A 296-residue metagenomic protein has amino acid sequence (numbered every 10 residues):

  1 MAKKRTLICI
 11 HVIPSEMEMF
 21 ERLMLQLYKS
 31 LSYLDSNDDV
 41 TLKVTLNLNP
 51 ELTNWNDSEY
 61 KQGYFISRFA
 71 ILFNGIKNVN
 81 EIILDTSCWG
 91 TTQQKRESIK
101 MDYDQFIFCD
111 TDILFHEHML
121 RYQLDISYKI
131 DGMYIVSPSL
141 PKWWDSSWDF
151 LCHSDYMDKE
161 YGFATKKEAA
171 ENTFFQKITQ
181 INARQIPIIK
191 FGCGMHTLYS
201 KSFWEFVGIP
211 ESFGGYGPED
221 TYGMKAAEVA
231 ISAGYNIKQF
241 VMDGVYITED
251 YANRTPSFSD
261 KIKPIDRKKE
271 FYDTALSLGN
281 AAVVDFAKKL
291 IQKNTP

Functional and structural regions predicted by a protein language model:
R5-H11, L27, V40-L46: Hydrophobic targeting segments
I10-R22, L48-L52, W89: Active-site beta-to-alpha loop of glycosyltransferases that engages the nucleotide-sugar donor
E16-Y33, S58-E59: Short, well-formed alpha-helical segments that are part of the catalytic scaffolds of diverse glycosyltransferases
D38-N54, L84-D85: Short beta-strand/loop segment that forms part of the nucleotide-sugar
N54-M101: Active-site-proximal specificity loops/subdomain of glycosyltransferases
D104-L114: Short beta-strand-to-loop acidic/aromatic patch adjacent to the donor-nucleotide binding site
H116-H118, Y122-E211: Conserved catalytic core of nucleotide-sugar-dependent glycosyltransferases
Q185, S212-P296: C-terminal catalytic/acceptor-binding lobe
